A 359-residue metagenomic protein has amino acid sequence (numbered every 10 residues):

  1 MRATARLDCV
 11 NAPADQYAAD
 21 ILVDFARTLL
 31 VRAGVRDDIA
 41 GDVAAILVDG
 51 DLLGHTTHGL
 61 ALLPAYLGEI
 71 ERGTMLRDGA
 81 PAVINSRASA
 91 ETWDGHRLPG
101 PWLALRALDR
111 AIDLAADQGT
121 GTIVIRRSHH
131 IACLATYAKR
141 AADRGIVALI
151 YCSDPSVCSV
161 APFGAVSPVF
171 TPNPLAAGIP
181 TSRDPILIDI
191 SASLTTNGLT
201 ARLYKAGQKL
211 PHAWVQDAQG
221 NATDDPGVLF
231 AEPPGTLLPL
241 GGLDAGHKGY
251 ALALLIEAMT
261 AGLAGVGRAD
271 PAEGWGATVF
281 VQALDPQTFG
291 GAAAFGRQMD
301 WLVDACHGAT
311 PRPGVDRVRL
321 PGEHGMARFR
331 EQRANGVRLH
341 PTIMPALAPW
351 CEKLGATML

Functional and structural regions predicted by a protein language model:
R2-A5, C9-F25, A258, A269-L359: Catalytic-core signal marking the mid-to-C-terminal active-site face
A3-A18, D24, T28-V43, V48 (+3 more regions): Acidic, glycine/proline-rich low-complexity segments that act as flexible tails and inter-domain linkers
H58-I112: Active-site cofactor/substrate anionic-group-binding motifs, chiefly glycine- and Lys/Arg-rich phosphate-binding loops
E91-S182: A generic, well-ordered mixed alpha/beta core segment in the N-terminal half of proteins
I146-S159, E257-W275: Glycine-rich phosphate/pyrophosphate-binding loops and their adjacent beta-strand/loop elements at enzyme active sites
C158-F230: Phosphate/diphosphate-binding glycine-rich loops and adjacent basic-rich segments that engage nucleotide
Q208-R268: Secondary-shell segments that build the walls of catalytic and ion/ligand-binding clefts
